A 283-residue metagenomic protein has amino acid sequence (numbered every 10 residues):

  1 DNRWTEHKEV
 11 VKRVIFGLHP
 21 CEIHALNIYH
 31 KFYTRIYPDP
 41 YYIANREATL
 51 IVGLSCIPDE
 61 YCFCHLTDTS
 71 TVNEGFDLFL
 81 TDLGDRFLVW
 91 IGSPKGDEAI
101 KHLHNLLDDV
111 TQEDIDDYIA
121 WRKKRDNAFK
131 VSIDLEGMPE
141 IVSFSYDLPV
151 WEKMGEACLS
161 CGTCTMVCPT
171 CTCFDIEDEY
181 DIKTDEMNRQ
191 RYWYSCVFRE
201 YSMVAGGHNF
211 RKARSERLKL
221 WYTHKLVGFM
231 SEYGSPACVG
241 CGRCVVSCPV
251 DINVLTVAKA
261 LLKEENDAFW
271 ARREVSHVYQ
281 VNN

Functional and structural regions predicted by a protein language model:
D1-S143, W151: Iron-sulfur-associated redox domains of electron-transfer enzymes in respiratory and anaerobic energy metabolism
L135-E156, F174-N283: Ferredoxin-type iron-sulfur electron-transfer modules in oxidoreductases and energy-metabolism complexes
G155-T165: Extended amphipathic alpha-helical segments enriched in small hydrophobics
T163-T170, F174-E179: A donor-sugar binding/catalytic signature common to diverse glycosyltransferases and related nucleotide-sugar
